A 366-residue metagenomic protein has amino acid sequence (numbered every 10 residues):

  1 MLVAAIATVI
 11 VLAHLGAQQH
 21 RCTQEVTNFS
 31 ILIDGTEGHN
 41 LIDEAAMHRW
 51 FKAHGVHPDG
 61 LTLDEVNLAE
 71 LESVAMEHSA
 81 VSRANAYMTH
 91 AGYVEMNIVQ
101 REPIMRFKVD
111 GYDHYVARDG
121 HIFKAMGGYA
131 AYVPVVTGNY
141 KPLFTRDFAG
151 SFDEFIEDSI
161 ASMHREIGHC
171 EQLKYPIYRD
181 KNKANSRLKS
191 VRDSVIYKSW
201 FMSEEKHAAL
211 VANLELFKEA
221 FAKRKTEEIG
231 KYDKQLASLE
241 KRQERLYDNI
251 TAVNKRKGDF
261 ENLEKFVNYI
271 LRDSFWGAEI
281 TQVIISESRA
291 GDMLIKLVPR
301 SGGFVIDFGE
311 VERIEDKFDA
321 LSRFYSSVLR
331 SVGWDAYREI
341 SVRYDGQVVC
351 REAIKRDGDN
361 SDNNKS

Functional and structural regions predicted by a protein language model:
M1-I33, A45, F51-E77, S82-S366: Charged, solvent-exposed interaction patches on well-folded alpha/beta domains that mediate macromolecular contacts
I33-H39: Structural beta->alpha junctions
I42: Lipid-handling modules and contact-site tethers
